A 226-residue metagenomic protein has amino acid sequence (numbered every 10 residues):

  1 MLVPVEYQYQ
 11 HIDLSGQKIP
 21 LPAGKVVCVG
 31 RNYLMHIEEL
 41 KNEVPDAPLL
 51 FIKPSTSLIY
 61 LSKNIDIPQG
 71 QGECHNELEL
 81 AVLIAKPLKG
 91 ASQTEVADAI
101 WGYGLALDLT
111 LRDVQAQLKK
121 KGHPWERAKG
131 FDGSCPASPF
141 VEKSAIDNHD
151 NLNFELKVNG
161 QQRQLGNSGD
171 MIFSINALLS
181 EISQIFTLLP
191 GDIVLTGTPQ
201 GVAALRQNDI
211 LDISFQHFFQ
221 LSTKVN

Functional and structural regions predicted by a protein language model:
M1-E95, I100-W101: Extended, compositionally biased flexible segments
L2-P20, N32, H36, N42-V44 (+2 more regions): Catalytic-pocket segment enriched in acidic/His residues
